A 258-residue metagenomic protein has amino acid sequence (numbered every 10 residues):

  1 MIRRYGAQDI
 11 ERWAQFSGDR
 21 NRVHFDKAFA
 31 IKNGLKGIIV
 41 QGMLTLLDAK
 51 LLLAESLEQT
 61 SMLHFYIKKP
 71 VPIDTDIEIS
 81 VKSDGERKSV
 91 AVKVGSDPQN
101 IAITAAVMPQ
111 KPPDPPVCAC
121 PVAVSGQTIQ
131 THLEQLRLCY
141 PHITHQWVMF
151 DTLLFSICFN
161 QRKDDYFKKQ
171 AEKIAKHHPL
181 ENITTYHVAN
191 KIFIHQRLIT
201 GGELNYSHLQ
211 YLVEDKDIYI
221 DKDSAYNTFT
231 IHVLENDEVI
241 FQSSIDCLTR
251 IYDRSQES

Functional and structural regions predicted by a protein language model:
M1-E58, P112-H195, R250-S258: Hot-dog-fold acyl-thioester-processing enzymes
L57-M62, I67-Q135, L198-S258: HotDog/MaoC-like acyl-thioester-processing domains
